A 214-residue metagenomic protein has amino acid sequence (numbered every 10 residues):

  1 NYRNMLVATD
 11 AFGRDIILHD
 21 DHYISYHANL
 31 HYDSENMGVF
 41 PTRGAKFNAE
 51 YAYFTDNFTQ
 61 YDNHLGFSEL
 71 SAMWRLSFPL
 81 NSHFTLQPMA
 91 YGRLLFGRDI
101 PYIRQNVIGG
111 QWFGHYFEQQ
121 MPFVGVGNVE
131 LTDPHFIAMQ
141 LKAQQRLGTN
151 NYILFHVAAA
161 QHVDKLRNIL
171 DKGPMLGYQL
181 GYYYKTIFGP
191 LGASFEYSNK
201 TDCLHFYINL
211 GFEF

Functional and structural regions predicted by a protein language model:
N1, H31, N48-A52, M89-R93 (+3 more regions): Transmembrane beta-strands of outer-membrane beta-barrel proteins
R3, D10-I17, L65-E69, I103-W112 (+2 more regions): Flexible, surface-exposed loop regions and adjacent strand-edge segments of Gram-negative outer-membrane beta-barrel
N4-R14, A45-T55, G114-V124, A159-Q161 (+1 more regions): Flexible, solvent-exposed coil segments and beta strand-coil junctions, predominantly the extracellular/periplasmic
D10-I17, F54-D62, G125-N128, D164-N168 (+1 more regions): Extracellular loop and loop/strand-boundary signature of outer-membrane beta-barrel proteins
D15-H22, Y61-S68, V129-D133, I169-P174 (+1 more regions): Replace "Gram-negative outer membrane beta-barrel proteins" with "bacterial and organellar outer membrane beta-barrel
Y26-H31, E35-L147: C-terminal outer-membrane beta-barrel translocator/porin domains of Gram-negative envelope proteins and their
H27, Y182-G189, A193, D202-F214: Outer-membrane beta-barrel "beta-signal"
G44, N81-T85, G148-Y152, Y184-P190 (+1 more regions): Strand-connecting loop/turn motifs
